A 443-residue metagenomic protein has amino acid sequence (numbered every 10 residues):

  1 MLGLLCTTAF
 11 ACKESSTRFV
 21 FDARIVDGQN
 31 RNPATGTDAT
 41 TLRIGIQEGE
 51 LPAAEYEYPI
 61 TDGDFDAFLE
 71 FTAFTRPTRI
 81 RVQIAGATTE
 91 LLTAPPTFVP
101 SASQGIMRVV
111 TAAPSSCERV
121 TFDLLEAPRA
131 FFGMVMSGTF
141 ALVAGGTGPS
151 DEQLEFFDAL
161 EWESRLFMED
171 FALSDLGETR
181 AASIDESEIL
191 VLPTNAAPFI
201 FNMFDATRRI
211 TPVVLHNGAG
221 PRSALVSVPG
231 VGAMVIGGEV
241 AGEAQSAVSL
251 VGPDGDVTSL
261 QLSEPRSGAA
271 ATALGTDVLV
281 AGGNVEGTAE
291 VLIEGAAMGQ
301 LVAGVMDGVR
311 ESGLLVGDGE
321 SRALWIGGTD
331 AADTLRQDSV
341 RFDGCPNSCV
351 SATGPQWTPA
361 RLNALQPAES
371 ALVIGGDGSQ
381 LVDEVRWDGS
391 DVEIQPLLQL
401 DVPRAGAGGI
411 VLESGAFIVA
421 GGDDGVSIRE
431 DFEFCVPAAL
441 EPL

Functional and structural regions predicted by a protein language model:
M1-G3: Sec-dependent signal peptide recognition, specifically the positively charged N-region followed immediately by
T7-G36, V82, F98-P114: Bacterial Sec-dependent N-terminal signal peptides
E14, T37, I60-D64, A73-T75 (+6 more regions): Surface-exposed coil/turn segments at beta-strand junctions on protein surfaces, enriched
R24, G45-G49, Q83-A87, F157 (+2 more regions): Predominantly extracellular/luminal cell-surface or secreted proteins
D27-I46, R129-G133: Extracellular/luminal Pro/Thr/Ser-rich low-complexity repeat and linker "mucin-like" segments that act as
D38-A87, P96-P100: Tryptophan-paired
T88-L91, V426: Short, exposed coil/turn segments at beta-strand boundaries within extracellular/luminal domains
I106, V110-L443: Kelch-like beta-propeller repeat domains
